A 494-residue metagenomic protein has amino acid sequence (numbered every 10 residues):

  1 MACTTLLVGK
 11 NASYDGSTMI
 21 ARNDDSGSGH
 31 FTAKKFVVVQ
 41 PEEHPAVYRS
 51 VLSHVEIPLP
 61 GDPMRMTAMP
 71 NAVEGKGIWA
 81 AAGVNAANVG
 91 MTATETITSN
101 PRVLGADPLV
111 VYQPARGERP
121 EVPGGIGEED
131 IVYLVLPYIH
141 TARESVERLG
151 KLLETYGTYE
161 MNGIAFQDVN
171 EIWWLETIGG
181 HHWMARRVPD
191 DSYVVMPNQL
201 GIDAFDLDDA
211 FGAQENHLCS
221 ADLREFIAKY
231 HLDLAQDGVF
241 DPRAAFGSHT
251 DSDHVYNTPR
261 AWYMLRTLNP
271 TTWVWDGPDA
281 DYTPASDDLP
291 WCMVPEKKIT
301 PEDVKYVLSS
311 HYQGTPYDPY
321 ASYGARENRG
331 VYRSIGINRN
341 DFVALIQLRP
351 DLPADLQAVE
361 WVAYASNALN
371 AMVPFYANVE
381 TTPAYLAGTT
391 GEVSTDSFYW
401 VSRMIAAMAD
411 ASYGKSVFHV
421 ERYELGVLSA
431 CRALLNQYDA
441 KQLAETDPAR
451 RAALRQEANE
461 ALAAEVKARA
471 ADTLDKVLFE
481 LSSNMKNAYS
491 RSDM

Functional and structural regions predicted by a protein language model:
A2-E128, R148-D281: A contiguous strand-loop segment
G61-R65, V146, S322-G330: Short Pro/Gly-enriched beta-strand edge/turn motifs at strand-loop
V132-Y138: Short, well-ordered beta-strand elements within core beta-sheets of diverse protein domains
Y138-E144: Short, charged, surface-exposed loops that flank catalytic or proteolytic processing sites
S145-E154, V304-L308: Short, well-structured alpha-helical segments that form the helix of a local strand-helix-strand
E225-D351: Glycine-rich, aromatic-lined ligand/substrate-binding cores of catalytic and carbohydrate-binding domains
Q313, Y317-T446: Substrate-recognition/cap regions that form aromatic- and gly/pro-loop-enriched pockets for small-molecule ligands
G426-M494: Histidine-centered catalytic/metal-binding microenvironments
